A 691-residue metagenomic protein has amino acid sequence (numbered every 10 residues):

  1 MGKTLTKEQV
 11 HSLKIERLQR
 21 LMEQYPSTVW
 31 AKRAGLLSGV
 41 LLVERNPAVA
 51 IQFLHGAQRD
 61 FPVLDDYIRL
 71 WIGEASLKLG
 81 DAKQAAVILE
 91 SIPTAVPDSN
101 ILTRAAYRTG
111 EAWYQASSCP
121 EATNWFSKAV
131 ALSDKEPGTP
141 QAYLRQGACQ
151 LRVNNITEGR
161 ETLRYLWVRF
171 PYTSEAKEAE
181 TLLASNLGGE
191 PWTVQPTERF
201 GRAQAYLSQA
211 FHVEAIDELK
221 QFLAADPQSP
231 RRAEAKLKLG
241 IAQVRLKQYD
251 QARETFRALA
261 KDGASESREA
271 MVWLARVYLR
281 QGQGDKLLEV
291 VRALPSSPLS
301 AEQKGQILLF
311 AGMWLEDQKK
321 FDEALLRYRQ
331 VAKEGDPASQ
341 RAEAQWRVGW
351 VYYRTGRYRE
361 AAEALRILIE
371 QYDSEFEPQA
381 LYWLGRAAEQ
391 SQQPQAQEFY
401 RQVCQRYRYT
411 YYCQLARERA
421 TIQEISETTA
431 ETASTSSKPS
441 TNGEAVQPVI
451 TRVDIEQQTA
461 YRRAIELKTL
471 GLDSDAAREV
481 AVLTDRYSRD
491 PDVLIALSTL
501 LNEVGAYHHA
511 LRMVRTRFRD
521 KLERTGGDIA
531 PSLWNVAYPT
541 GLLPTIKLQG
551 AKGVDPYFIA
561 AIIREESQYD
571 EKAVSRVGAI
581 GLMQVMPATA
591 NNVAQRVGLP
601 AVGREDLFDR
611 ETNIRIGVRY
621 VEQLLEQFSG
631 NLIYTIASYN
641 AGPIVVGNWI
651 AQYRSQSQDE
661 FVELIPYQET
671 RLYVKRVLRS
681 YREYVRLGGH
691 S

Functional and structural regions predicted by a protein language model:
M1-V577, M583, V593-R596, V602 (+4 more regions): Acidic, polar-rich low-complexity tracts and alpha-helical solenoid repeat scaffolds
K552, K572-V585, N592-S691: C-terminal soluble interaction/assembly domains
